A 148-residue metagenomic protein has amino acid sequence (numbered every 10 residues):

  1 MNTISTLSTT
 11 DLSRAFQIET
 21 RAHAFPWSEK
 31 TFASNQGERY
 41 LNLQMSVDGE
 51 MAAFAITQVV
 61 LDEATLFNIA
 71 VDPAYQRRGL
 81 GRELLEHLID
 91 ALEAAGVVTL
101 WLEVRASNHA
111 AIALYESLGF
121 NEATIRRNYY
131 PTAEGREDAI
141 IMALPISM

Functional and structural regions predicted by a protein language model:
N2-R78, R82-H87, A91-A95, N128 (+1 more regions): Acetyl-CoA-dependent GNAT
I69, I112-L114, G135-E137: Short secondary-structure transition/capping segments
L80, V97-L100, F120: Short phosphate-binding/catalytic loops that engage adenosine nucleotides
L85, N108-A111, N128-A133: Short glycine/proline-centered loop/turn elements that form peptide/ligand docking sites
T99, R105, D138-P145: Conserved catalytic core of the tyrosine transesterase superfamily
W101-E103, N121-E137: Conserved catalytic-core motifs of GNAT/GCN5-like acyltransferases
Y115, F120, M142: Conserved active-site tyrosine of GNAT-family acetyltransferases
